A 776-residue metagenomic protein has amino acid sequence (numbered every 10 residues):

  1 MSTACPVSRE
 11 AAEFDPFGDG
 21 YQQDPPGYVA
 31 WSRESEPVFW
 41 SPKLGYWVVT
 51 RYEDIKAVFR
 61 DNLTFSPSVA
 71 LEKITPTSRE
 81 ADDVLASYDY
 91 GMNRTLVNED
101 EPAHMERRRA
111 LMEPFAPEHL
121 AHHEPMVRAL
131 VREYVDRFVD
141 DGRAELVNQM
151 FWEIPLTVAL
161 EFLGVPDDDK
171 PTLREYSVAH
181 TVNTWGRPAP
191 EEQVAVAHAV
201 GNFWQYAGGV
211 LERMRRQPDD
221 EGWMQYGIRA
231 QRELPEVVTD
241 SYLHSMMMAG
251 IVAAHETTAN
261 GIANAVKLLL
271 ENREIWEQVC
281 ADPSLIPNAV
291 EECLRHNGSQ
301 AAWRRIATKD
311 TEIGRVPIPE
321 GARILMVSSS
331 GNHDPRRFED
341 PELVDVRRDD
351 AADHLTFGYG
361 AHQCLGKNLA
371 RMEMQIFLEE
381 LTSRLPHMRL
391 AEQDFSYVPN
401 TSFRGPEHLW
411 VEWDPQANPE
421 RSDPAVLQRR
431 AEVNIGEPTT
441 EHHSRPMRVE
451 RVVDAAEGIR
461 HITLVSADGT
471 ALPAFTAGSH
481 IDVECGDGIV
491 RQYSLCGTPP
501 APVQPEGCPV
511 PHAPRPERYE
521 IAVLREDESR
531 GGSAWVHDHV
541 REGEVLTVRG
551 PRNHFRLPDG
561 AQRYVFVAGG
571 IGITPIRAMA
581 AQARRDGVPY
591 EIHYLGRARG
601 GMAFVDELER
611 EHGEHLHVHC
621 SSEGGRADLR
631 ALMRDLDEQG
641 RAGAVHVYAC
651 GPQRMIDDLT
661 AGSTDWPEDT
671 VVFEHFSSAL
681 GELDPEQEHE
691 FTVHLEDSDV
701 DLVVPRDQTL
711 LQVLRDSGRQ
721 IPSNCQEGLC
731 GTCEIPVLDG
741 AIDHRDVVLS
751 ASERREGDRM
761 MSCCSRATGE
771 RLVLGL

Functional and structural regions predicted by a protein language model:
M1-L427, C650: Cytochrome P450
H333-F338, I489-C496, R530-S533, N553-G560 (+1 more regions): Short, Lys/Arg- and Gly-enriched loop/turn segments at beta-strand edges
Y397-P399, W410, D746-L776: Short Fe-S-cluster ligation motifs
A431-V545, E591, G596-R599, E609: Ferredoxin-reductase
C508, G532-D699, V703: FNR/FR-type flavoprotein reductase catalytic core
P575, R715, R719-H744, R754-G769: Local cysteine-cluster metal-coordination motifs and their immediate loop/turn environment, predominantly Fe-S cluster
E688-C725: C-terminal accessory/binding modules appended to enzymatic or scaffolding proteins
